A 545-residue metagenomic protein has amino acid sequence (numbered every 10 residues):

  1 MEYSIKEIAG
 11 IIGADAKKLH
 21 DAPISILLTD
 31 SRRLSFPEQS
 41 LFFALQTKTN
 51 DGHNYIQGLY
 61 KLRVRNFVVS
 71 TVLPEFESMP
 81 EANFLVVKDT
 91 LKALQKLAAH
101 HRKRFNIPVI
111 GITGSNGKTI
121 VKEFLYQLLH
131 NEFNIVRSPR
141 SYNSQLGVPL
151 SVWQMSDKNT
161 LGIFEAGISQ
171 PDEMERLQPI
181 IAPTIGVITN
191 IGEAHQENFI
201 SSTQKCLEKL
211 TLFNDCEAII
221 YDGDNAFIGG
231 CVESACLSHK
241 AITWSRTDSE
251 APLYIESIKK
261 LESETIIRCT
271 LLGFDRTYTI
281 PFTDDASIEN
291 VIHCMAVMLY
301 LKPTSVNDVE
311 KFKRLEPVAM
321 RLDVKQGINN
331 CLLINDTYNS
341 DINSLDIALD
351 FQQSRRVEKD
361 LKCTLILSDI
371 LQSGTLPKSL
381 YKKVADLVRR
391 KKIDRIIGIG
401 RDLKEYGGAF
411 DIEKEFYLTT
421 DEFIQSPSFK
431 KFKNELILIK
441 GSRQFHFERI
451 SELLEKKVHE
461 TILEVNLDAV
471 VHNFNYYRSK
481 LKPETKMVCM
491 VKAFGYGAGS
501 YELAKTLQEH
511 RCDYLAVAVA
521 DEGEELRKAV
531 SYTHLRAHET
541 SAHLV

Functional and structural regions predicted by a protein language model:
M1-K96, Y254-S257, T364-L365, S373 (+2 more regions): N-terminal leader/targeting and accessory segments in enzymes
I11, P37, L73-P80, I185-L332 (+4 more regions): Acidic, Mg2+-coordinating active-site environments of NTP-dependent enzymes
K92-I219, G223, G229-K240, L299 (+2 more regions): Phosphate-binding loop of NTP-binding sites
I112, A319-D323, L436, G441-E452 (+1 more regions): ATP-dependent carboxylate/acyl-activation modules
T203-L207, P377-D386, Y501-K505: Charged helix-capping and loop-helix junction motifs
L361-K362, K482-C489, Y532: Short beta-strand/loop segments at the ligand-binding rim of alpha/beta enzyme cores
V470, K492, L526: Conserved, mostly hydrophobic/aromatic
T533-T540: Conserved small/polar residues in nucleotide/adenosyl-binding loops
